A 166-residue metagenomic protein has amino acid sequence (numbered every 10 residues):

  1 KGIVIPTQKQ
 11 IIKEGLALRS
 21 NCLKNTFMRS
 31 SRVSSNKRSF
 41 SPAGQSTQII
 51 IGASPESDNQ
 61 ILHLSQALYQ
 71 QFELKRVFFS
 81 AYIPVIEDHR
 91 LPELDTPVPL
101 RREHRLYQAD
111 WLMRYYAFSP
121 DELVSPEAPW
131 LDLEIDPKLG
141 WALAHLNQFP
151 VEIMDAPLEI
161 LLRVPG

Functional and structural regions predicted by a protein language model:
K1-F118: Conserved AdoMet/S-adenosylmethionine-binding subsite of the radical SAM
V77, P120-E122, R163: Extended hydrophobic-aromatic, low-complexity segments
F118-L131: Short acidic alpha-helical/loop segments enriched in Asp/Glu that coordinate divalent cations
P129, L133-G140, Q148-G166: Helix-hairpin-helix
A144: Short basic alpha-helical hairpin corresponding to helix-turn-helix/winged-helix-like nucleic-acid-binding
